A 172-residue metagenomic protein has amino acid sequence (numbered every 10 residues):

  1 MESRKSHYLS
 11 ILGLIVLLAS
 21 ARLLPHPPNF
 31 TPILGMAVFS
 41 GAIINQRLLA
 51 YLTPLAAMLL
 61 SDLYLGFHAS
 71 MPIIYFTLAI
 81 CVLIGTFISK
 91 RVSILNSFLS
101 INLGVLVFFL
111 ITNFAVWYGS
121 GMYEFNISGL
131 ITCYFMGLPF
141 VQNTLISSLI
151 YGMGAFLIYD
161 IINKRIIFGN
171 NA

Functional and structural regions predicted by a protein language model:
M1-F39: Hydrophobic transmembrane alpha-helices
E2-K5, I44-Q46, F87-L99, K164-G169: Membrane-interface helix-boundary motifs at transmembrane edges
Y8-G13, L48-L52, P72-F76, F98-N102 (+1 more regions): Hydrophobic alpha-helical transmembrane segments
L14, A50-S61, S97-V105, N170-A172: Central hydrophobic cores of alpha-helical transmembrane segments in multi-pass integral membrane proteins
S20-T31, L55-F87: Interfacial aromatic-anchored transmembrane helix boundaries in multi-pass membrane proteins
I33-L49, I84-G85: Generic transmembrane alpha-helix motif of multi-pass integral membrane proteins
P54, I73-N113: Short helix-perturbing small/polar motifs within transmembrane alpha-helices
I94-A172: Membrane-embedded alpha-helical hairpins and interfacial helices in multi-pass inner-membrane proteins
